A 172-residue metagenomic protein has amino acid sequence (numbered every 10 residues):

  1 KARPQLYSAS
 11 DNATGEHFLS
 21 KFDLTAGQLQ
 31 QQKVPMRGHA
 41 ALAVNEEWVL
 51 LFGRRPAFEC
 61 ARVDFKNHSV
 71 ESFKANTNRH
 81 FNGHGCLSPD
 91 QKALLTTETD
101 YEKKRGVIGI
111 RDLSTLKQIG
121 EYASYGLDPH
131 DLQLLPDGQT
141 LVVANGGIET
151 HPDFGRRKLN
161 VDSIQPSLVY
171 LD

Functional and structural regions predicted by a protein language model:
K1-F52: Beta-strand-rich domains and repeat architectures in extracellular enzymes and scaffolds, especially beta-propellers
A2, L6-D11, T96-K104, V143-I164: Short, conserved, GDST-rich strand-edge loop motifs in beta-rich repeat architectures
A2, V44-E46, S88-D90, P136-G138: Residue-level detector of Asp-centered blade-edge/turn motifs that repeat once per structural unit in beta-propeller
G15-H17, F58-C60, H68, K104-I108 (+1 more regions): Repetitive beta-architecture junctions, highlighting loop-to-beta-strand starts across blade-like repeats
D23-T25, D64-H68, D112-L116, D172: Short loop/turn segments that connect beta-strands within beta-propeller blades
Q31-M36, F73-N78, E121-G126: Surface loop/turn motifs at the tips and blade-to-blade linkers of beta-strand repeat domains
P35-V44, R79-C86, L127-Q133: Repeated scaffold domains used in trafficking and secretory/extracellular systems, primarily beta-propellers
V107-T115, R157-D172: Beta-propeller blade signature
